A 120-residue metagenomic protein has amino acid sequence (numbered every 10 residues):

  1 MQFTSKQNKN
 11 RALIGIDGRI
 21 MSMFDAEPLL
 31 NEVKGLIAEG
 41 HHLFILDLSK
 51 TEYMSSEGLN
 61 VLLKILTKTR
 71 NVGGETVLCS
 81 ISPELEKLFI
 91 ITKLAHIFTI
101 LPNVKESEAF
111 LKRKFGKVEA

Functional and structural regions predicted by a protein language model:
F3-N31: STAS-typified acidic loop motif
N10, P83, K105: Residues that form or immediately flank small-molecule/cofactor binding pockets and catalytic motifs
I20-F98: Amphipathic alpha-helical interaction surfaces in cytosolic regulatory modules
I100-A120: A charged, well-structured terminal subsegment
